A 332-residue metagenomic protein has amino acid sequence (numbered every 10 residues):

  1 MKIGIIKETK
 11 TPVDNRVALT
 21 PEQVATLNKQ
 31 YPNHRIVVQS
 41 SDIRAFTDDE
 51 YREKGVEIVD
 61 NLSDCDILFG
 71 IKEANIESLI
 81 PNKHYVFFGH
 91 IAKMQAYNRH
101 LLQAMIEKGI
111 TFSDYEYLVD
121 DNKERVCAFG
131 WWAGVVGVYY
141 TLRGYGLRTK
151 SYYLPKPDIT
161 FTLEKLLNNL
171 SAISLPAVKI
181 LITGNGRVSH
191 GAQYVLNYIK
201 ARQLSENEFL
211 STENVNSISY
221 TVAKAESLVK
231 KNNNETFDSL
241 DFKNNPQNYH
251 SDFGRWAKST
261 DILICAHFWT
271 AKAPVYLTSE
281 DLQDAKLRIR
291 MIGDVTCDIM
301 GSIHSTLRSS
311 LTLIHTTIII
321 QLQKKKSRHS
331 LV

Functional and structural regions predicted by a protein language model:
I3-A104: An N-terminal-biased, well-structured beta-alpha scaffold segment characteristic of Rossmann-like dinucleotide-binding
T9, S40-I43, E73, Y117-D120 (+2 more regions): Short, ordered loop/turn segments at secondary-structure junctions
K10-S41, Y153-S259: Glycine-rich phosphate/diphosphate-binding loop of Rossmann-like nucleotide-binding domains
E50-D64, V222-L287: A structured beta-alpha segment of the ubiquitous adenosine-cofactor-binding alpha/beta core
I67-T149: Phosphate/diphosphate ligand-binding glycine-rich loop within oxidoreductases
P81-E116, I262-L322: ADP-ribose/adenylate-binding Rossmann-like module
T111-N168, M291, T296-V332: Adenosine-phosphate binding glycine-rich loop
